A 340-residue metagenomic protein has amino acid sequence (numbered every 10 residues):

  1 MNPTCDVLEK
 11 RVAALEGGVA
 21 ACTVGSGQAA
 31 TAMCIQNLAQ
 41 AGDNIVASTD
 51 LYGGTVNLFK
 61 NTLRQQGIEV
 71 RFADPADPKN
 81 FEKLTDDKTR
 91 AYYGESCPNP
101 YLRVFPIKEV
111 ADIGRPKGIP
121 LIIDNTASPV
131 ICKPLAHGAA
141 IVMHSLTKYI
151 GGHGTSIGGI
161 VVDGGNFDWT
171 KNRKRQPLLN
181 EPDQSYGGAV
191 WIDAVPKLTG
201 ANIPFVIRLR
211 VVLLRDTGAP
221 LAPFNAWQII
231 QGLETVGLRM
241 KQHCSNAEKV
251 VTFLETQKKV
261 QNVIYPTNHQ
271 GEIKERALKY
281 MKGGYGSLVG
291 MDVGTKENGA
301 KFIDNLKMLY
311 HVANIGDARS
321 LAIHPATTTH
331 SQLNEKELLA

Functional and structural regions predicted by a protein language model:
M1, F105-P106, T147-G154, N225 (+5 more regions): Solvent-exposed, flexible loop/coil residues
M1-E16: Aromatic- and Gly/Pro-rich amphipathic surface segment
K10, T252, A300: Active-site phosphate/pyrophosphate- and oxyanion-stabilizing loops and adjacent acidic/basic residues in soluble
L15, L254-K258, L306: Acidic-histidine catalytic/liganding microenvironments
L15-E16, G154, G283-Y285: Short glycine-enriched loop/turn motifs at secondary-structure junctions
A20-T256, I264: Conserved PLP-enzyme active-site core in the AAT-like
M240, E248, K259-A340: Conserved C-terminal alpha-helix-loop-beta "cap" of PLP-dependent enzymes that closes/shapes the active-site mouth
